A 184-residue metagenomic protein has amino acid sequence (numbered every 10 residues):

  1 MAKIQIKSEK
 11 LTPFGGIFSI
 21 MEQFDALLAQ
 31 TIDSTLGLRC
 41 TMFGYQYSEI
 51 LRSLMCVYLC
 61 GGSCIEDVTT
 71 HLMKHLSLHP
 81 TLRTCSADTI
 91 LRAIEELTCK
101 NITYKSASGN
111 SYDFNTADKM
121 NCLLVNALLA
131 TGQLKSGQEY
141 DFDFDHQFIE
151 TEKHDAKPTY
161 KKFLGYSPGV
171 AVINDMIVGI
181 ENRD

Functional and structural regions predicted by a protein language model:
M1-L164, V170-D184: Dynamic "connector" segments at or just before major functional cores
